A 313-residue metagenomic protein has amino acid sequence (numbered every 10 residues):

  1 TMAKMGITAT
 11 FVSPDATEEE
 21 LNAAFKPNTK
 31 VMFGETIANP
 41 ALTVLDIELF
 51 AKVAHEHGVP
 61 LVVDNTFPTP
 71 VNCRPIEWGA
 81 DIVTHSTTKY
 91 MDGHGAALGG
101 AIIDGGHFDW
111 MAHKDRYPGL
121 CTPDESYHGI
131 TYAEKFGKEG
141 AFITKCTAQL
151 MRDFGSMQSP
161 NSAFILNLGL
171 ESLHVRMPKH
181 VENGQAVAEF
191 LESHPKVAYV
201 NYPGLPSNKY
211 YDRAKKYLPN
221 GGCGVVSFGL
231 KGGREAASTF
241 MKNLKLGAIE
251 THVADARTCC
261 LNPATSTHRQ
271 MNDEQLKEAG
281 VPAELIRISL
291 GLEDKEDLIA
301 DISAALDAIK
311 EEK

Functional and structural regions predicted by a protein language model:
T1, M5-T8, P27-K30, R176 (+2 more regions): PLP-dependent enzyme catalytic core of the Aspartate aminotransferase-like
T1-S193, N201: Conserved PLP-enzyme active-site core in the AAT-like
G95-A96, N220-G222, V281-E284: Short glycine-enriched loop/turn motifs at secondary-structure junctions
I103, S227-G229, S289-G291: Short hydrophobic/aromatic beta-strand micro-patches that form the beta-sheet surface supporting nucleotide- or nucleic
H107-F108, E171, S207, K231-G233 (+2 more regions): Short, glycine-/Ser/Thr-/acidic-enriched flexible segments
F154-M157, N161-S162, L168, S172 (+3 more regions): Conserved small-domain helix->loop->beta segment predominantly found in fold-type I
